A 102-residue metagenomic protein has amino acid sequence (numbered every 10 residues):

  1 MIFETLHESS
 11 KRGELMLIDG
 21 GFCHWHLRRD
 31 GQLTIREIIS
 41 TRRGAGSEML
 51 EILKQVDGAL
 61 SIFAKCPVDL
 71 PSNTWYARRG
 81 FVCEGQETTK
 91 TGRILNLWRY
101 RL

Functional and structural regions predicted by a protein language model:
E4-G21: Conserved beta-hairpin
R12-G13, R93-R99: Short hydrophobic/aromatic beta-strand or adjacent loop that forms the aromatic wall/cage of a ligand/substrate-binding
E14-M16, E48, P71, K90-T91: Preference for well-ordered, secondary-structure-rich cores of eukaryotic proteins
L17-D19, R99-L102: Active-site beta-strand termini and strand-to-loop segments that position acidic
H26-R42, A64-K65: Conserved acetyl-CoA binding element of GNAT-fold acetyltransferases
S40-V56, T74, R78: Conserved acetyl-CoA-binding loop-helix of GNAT-fold acetyltransferases
Q55-V68: Conserved GNAT acetyl-CoA-binding A-motif
V68-I94: Conserved active-site alpha-helix within GNAT-family acetyltransferase domains
